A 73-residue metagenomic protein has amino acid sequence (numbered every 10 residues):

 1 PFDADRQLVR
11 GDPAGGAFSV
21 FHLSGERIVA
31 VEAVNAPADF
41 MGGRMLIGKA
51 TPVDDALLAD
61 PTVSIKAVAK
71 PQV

Functional and structural regions predicted by a protein language model:
P1-Q72: C-terminal catalytic lobe of FAD-dependent flavoproteins
